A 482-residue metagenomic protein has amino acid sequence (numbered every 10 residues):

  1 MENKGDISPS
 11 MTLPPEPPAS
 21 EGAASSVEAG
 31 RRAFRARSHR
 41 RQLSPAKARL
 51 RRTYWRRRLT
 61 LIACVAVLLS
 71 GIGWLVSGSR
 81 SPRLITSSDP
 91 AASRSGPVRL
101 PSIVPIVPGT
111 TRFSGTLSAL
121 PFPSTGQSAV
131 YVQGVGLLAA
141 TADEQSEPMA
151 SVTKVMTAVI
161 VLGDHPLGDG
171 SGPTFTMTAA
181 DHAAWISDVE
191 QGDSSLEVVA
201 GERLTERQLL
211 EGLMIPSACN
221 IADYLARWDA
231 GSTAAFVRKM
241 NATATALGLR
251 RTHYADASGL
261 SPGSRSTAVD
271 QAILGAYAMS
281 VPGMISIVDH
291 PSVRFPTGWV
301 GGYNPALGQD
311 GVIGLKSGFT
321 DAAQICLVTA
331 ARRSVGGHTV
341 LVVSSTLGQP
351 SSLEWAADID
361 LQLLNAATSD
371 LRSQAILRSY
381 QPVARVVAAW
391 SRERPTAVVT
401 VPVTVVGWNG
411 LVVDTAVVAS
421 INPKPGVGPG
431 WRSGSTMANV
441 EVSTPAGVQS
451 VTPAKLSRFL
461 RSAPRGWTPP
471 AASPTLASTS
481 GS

Functional and structural regions predicted by a protein language model:
E2-D6, T12-P14, P82-D89, S93-V269 (+1 more regions): Active-site-adjacent loops and short helices of periplasmic peptidoglycan-processing enzymes
E2-R57: Terminal targeting segments of Actinobacterial cell-envelope proteins
F34, L59-G71, T468-L476: An N-terminal domain-start capping segment
H39-R41, R83-P101, V440, A463-S482: Composition-driven, intrinsically disordered low-complexity tracts enriched in small residues
P45-R94: Hydrophobic single-pass membrane-targeting/anchoring helices
A46-R57, S81-T86, H182-D188, A235 (+2 more regions): Charged, low-complexity, helix-prone segments enriched in Lys/Glu/Asp/Gln
R57-L59, V155, R333: Hydrophobic alpha-helical segments, especially transmembrane helices and their immediate juxtamembrane helical caps
L249, P262-S264, D270, G275-S482: Domain-terminus/edge residues, biased toward the C-terminal soluble/receptor-binding domains of extracytoplasmic
